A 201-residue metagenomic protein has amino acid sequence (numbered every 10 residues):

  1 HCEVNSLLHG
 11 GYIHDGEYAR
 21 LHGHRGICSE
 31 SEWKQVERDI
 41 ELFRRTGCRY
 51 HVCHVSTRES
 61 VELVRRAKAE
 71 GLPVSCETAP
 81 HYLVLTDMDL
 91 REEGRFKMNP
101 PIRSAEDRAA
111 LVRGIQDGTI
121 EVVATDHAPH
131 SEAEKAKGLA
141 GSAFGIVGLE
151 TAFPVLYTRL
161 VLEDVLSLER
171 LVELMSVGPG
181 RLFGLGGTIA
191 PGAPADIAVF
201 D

Functional and structural regions predicted by a protein language model:
C2-V123: Histidine/acidic residue-rich metal-binding segments in metalloenzymes
L21-G47, R95-F96, Q116-D117, E121-V123 (+1 more regions): His/Asp/Glu-enriched, well-ordered alpha-helical/loop segment that forms or immediately abuts the divalent-metal
A79, F200-D201: Short, loop-centered acidic/histidine patches that primarily coordinate divalent metals
